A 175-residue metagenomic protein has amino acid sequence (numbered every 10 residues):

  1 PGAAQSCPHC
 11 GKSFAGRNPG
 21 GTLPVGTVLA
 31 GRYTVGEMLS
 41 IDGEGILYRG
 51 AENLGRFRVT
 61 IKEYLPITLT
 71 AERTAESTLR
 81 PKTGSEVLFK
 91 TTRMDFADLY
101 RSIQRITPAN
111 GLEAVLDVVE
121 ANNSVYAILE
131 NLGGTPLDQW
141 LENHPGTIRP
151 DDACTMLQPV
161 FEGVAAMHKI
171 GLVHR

Functional and structural regions predicted by a protein language model:
G16-V35: A short, low-complexity linker immediately N-terminal to eukaryotic Hanks-type protein kinase catalytic domains
G36-D42, L47: Protein kinase glycine-rich loop
A51-R58, L65-L69: Conserved N-lobe loop of protein kinases adjacent to the ATP-binding glycine-rich P-loop
T74-R105: AlphaC helix of the eukaryotic protein kinase fold
D117-V118: Activation-segment/catalytic-loop signature of the eukaryotic protein kinase fold
A121-P136, W140: Conserved short submotifs of the Hanks-type protein kinase catalytic core that shape the nucleotide-binding pocket
M156-L157: Activation segment signature within eukaryotic-like protein kinase domains
V160-L172: Protein kinase catalytic-loop region centered on the HRD/HxD motif
